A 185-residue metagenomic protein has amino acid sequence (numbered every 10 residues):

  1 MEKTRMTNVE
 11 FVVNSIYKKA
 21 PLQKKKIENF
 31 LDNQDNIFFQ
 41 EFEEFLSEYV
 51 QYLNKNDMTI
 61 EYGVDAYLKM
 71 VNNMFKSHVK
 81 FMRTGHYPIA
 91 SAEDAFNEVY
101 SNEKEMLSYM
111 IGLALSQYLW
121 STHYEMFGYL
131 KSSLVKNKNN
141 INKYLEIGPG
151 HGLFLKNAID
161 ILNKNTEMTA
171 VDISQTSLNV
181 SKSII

Functional and structural regions predicted by a protein language model:
V9-V99: N-terminal auxiliary segments of SAM/dcSAM-dependent transferases
S108-Y124: Class I SAM-dependent methyltransferase Rossmann-like catalytic core, especially the SAM/SAH-binding loop
S121-N140: Conserved alpha-helix/loop element of class I SAM-dependent methyltransferases that forms part of the SAM/SAH-binding
N140-G150: Conserved class I S-adenosyl-L-methionine
H151-N163: Conserved SAM-binding loop of SAM-dependent methyltransferases across substrates and taxa, primarily the Class I
E167-D172: Conserved SAM-binding motif I beta-strand of class I
S174-T176: Conserved SAM/SAH-binding beta-strand->alpha-helix loop
S181: Conserved SAM-binding loop
